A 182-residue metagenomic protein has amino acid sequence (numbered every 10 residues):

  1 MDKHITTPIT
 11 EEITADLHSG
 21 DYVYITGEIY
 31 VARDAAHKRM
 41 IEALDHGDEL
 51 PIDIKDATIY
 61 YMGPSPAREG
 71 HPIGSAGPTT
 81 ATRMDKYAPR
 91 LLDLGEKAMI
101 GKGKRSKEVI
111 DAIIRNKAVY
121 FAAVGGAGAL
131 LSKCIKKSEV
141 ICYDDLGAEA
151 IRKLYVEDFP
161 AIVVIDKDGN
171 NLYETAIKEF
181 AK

Functional and structural regions predicted by a protein language model:
M1-I9: Short, structured beta-strand/loop micro-motifs enriched in basic residues and often containing a Trp
V31-A32, A36-F159: Feature captures the catalytic cores and cofactor-binding loops of soluble hydro-lyases/lyases that act on carboxylate
A88, V164-K182: Active-site/ligand-binding-proximal alpha/beta "capping" segment
